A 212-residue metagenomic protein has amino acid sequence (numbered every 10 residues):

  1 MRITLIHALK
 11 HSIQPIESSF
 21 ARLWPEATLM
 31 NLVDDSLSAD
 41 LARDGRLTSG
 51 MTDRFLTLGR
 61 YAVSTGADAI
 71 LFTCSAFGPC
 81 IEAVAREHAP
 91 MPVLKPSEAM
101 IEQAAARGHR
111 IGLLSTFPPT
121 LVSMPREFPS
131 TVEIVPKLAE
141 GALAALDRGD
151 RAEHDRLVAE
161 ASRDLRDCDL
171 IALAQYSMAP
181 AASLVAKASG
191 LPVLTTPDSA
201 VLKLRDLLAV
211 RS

Functional and structural regions predicted by a protein language model:
M1-S212: Non-catalytic structural scaffold of enzyme domains
